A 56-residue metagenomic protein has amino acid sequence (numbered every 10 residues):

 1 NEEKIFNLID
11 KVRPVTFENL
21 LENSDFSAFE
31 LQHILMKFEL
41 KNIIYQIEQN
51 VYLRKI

Functional and structural regions predicted by a protein language model:
N1, T16, Q46-I56: Short, cationic-aromatic polyanion-contact patches
N1-F26: Short amphipathic alpha-helical interface segments
D25-L40: Short amphipathic alpha-helical interaction segments
